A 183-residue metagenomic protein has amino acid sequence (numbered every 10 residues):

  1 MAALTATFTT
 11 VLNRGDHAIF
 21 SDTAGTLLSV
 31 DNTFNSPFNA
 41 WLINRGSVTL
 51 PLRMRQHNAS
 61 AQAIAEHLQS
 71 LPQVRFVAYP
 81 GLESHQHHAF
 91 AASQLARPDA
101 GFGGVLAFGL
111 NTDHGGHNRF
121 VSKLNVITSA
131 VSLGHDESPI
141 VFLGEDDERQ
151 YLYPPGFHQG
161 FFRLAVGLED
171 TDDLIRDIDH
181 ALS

Functional and structural regions predicted by a protein language model:
M1-P72, A78: Conserved PLP-enzyme active-site core in the AAT-like
A2, T33, S129-L143: FAD-binding core of FAD-dependent oxidoreductases, characterized by glycine-rich FAD pyrophosphate-binding loops
A6-T7, Q86-A91, P139-G144: Short, solvent-exposed polar/charged micro-motifs at secondary-structure junctions
L42-L52, G103-T112, F162-G167: Short, well-ordered beta-strand elements within core beta-sheets of diverse protein domains
Q62-N125, V131-G134, E148-Y153: Conserved small-domain helix->loop->beta segment predominantly found in fold-type I
S122-K123, S138-S183: PLP-dependent enzyme catalytic core of the Aspartate aminotransferase-like
